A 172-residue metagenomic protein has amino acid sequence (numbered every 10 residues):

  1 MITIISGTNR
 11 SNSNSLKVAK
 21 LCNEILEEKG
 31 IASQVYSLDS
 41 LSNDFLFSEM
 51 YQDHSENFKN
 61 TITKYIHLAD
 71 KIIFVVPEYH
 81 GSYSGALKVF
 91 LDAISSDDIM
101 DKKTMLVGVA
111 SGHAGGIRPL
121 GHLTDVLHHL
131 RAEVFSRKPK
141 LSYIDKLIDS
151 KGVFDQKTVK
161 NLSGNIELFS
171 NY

Functional and structural regions predicted by a protein language model:
M1-E78, S82-D92, V153-N171: N-terminal beta1-alpha1-beta2 submodule of the flavodoxin-like/Rossmannoid cofactor-binding fold
I4, E78, S82, M105 (+2 more regions): Generic detector of intrinsically disordered, low-complexity, polar/charged segments
G7-R10, S96, G112, A132: Amphipathic alpha-helical interaction elements
E24, D92, S96, D125-H128: Residue-level marker of structural boundaries
Q34-F45, S96-D97, H129-D149: Mobile beta-alpha loop/short-helix "lid" or hinge segments that flank ligand
M100-K102: A glycine-biased structural micro-motif
T104-I144, K157: Short, glycine-/small-residue-rich phosphate/pyrophosphate-handling segment
